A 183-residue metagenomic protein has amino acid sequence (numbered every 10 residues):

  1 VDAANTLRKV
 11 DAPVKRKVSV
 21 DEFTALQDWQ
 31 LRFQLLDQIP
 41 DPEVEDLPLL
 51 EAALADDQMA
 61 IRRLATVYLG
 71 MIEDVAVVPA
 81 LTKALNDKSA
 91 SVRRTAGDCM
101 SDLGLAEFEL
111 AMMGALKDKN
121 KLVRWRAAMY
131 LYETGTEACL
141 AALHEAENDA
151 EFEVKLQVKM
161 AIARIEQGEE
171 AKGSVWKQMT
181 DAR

Functional and structural regions predicted by a protein language model:
A3, Q34-L35, A65, A96 (+3 more regions): Conserved hydrophobic register position within alpha-solenoid helical repeats
T6-K9, Q38, Y68, C99-D102 (+3 more regions): Core register positions within helices of long alpha-helical scaffolds
V10-T24, P42-A55, D74-N86, L105-K117 (+2 more regions): Amphipathic alpha-helical scaffolding segments comprising HEAT/armadillo-like alpha-solenoid repeats
Q27-D28, D57-Q58, K88-S89, K119-N120 (+1 more regions): Short inter-helical turns and helix N-cap capping residues of alpha-solenoid HEAT/ARM repeat scaffolds
D28-P42: Alpha-helical segment of the N-proximal tetratricopeptide repeat
K83-E133: A generic tandem-repeat structural signature
E151-V158: Boundary/linker segments of alpha-helical solenoid repeat arrays
